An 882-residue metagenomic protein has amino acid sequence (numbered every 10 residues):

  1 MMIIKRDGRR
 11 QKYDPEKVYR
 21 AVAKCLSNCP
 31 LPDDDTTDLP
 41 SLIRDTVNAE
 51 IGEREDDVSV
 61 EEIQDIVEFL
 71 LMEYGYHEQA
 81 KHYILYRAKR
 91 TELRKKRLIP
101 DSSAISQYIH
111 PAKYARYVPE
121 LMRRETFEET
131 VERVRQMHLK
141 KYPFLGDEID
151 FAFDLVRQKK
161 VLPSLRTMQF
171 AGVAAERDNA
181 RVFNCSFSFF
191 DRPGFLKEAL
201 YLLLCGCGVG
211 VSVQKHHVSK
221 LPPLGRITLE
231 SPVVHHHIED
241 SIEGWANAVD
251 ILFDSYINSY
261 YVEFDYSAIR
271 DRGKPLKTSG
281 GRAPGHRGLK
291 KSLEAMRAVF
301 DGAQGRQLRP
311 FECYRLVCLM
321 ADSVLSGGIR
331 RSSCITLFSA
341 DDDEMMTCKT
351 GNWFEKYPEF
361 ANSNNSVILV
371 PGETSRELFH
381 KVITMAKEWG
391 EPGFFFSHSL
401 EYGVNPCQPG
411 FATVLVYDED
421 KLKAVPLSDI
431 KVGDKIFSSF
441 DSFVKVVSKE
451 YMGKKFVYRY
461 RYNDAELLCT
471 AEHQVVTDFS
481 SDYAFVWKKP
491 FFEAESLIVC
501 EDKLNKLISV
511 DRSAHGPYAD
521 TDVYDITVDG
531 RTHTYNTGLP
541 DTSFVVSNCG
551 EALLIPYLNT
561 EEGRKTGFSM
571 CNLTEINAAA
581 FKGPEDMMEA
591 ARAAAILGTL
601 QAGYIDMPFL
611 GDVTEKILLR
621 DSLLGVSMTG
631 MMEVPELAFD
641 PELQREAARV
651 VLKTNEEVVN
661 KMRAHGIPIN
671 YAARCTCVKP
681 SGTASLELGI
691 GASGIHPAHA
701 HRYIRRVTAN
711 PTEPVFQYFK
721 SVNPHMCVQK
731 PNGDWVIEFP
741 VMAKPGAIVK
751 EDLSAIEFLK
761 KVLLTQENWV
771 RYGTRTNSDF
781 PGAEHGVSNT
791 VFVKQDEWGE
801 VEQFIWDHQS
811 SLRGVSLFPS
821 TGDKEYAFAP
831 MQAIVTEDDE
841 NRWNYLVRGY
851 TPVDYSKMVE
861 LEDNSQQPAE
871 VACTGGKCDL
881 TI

Functional and structural regions predicted by a protein language model:
M1-T413, D420, S428-K431, T537-I882: Extended catalytic cores of very large enzyme megasubunits
D14-P15, Q408-N548, H665, A672 (+1 more regions): HINT superfamily self-processing domains
